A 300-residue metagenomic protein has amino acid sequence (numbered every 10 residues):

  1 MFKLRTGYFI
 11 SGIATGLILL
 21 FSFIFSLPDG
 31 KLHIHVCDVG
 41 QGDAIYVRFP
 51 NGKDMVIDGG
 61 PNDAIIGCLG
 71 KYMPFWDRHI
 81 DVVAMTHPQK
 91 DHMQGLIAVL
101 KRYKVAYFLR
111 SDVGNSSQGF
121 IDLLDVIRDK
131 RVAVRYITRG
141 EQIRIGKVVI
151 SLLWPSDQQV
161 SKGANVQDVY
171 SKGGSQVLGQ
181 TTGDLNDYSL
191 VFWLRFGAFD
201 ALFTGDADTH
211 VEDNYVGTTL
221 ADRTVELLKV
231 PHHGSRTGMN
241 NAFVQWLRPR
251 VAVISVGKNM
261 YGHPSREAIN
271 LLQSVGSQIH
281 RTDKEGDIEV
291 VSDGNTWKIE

Functional and structural regions predicted by a protein language model:
M1-E300: Non-globular, low-confidence helical/coil segments that flank catalytic cores
